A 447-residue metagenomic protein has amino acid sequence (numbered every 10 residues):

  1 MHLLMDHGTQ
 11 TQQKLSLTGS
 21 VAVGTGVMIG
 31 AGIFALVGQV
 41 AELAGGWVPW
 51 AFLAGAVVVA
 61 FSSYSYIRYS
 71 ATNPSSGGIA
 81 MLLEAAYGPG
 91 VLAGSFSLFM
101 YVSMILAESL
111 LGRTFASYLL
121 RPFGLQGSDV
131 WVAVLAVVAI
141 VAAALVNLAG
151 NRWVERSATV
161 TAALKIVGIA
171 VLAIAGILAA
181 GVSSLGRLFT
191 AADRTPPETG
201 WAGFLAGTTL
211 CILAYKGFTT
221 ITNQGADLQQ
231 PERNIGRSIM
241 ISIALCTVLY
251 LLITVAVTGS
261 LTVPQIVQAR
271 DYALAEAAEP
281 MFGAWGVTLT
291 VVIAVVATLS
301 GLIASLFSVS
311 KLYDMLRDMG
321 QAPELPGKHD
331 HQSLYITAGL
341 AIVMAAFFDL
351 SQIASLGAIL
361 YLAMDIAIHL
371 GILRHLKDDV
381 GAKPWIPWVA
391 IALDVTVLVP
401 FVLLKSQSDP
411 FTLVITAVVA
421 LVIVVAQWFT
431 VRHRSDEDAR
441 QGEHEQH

Functional and structural regions predicted by a protein language model:
M1-G38, E42-W47, A60, Y64 (+3 more regions): Membrane-interface "cap" regions at the ends of multi-pass membrane proteins
L4-T11, P49, D129-W131, T159-V287 (+1 more regions): Helix-loop-helix junctions that connect adjacent transmembrane segments in multi-pass membrane transporters
V23-A31, A93, A162-A175, S242-V248 (+2 more regions): Small-residue-rich segments of transmembrane alpha-helices in multi-pass membrane proteins, especially helix faces
Q39-E42, F61-I140, A144-L148, T290-M315 (+1 more regions): Hydrophobic transmembrane alpha-helices that form the core helical bundles of multi-pass secondary transporters
G78-P89, R121-L125, M240-I303, Q321-Q352: TM-loop-TM module centered on a large, flexible mid-protein loop between adjacent transmembrane helices in multi-pass
V132-S183, I239-M240, A358-I368, W385-A390 (+1 more regions): Membrane-interface loop-to-helix entry segments
A322-L325, I366-P384: Alpha-helical transmembrane segments
R374-K377, A382-H447: A generic transmembrane alpha-helix motif of multi-pass inner-membrane proteins
